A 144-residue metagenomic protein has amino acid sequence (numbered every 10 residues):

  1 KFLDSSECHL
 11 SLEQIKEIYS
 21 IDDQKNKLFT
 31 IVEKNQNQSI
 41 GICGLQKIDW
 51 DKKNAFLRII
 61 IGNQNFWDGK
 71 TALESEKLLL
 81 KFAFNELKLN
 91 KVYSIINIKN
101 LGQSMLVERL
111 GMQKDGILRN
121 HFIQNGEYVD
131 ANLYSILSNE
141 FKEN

Functional and structural regions predicted by a protein language model:
K1, C8, K25, K34-N35: Non-catalytic substrate-recognition and accessory regions of acyl/acetyltransferase enzymes
K1-I18: Conserved GNAT-fold acetyl-CoA-binding loop/helix
E17-S20, K81: Surface-exposed charged/polar residues within alpha-helices that form helix-capping/stabilizing sites and interaction
Y19-T30: A short helix-loop-beta-strand connector motif used in the catalytic cores of GNAT acetyltransferases and, in some
L28, K34-N144: Acyl-donor (CoA/ACP) binding surface of acyl/acetyltransferases
